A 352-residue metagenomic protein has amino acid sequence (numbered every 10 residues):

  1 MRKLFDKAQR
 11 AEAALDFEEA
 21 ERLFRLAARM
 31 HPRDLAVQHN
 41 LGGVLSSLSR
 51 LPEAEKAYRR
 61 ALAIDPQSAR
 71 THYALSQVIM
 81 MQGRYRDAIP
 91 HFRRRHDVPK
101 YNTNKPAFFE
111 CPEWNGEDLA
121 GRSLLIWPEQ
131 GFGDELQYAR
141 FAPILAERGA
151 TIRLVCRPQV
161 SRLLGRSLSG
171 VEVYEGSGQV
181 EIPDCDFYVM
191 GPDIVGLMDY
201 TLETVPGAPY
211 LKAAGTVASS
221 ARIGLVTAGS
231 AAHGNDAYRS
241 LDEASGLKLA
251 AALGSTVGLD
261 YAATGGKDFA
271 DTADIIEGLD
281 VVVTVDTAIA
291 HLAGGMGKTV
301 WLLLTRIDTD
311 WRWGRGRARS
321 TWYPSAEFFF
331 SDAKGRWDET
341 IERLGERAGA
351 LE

Functional and structural regions predicted by a protein language model:
M1-E352: Catalytic machinery of carbohydrate-active enzymes, primarily nucleotide-sugar-dependent glycosyltransferases
